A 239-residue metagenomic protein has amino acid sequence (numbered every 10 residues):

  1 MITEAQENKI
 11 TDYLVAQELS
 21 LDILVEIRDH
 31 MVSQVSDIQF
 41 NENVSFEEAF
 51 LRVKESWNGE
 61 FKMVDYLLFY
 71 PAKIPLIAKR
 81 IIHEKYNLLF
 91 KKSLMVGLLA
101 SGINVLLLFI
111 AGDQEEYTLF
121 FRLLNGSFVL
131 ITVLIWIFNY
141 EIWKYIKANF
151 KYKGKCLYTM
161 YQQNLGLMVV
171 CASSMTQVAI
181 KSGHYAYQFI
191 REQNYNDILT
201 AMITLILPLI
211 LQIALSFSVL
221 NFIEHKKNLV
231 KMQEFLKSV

Functional and structural regions predicted by a protein language model:
M1-M63: N-terminal, intrinsically disordered, low-complexity segments that immediately precede the first transmembrane helix
M1-N8, D12, K73-I81, L108-G126: Short secondary-structure boundary segments
T3-A5, Q17, V25-D29, S45-E47 (+6 more regions): Aromatic-enriched hydrophobic runs in primary sequence
V44-L107: Cytosolic juxtamembrane regions of integral membrane proteins
E84-V239: Hydrophobic alpha-helical bundles in membrane proteins
